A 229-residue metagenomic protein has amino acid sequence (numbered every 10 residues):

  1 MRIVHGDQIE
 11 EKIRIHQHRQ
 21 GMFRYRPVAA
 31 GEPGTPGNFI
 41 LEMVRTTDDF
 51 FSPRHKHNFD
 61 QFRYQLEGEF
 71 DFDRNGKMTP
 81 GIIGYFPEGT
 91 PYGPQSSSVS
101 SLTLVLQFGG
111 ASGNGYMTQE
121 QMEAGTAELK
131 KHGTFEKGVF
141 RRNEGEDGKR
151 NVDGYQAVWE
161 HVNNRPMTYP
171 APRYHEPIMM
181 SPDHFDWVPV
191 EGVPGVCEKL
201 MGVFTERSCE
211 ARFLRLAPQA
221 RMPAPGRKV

Functional and structural regions predicted by a protein language model:
M1-V229: Jelly-roll (double-stranded beta-helix
